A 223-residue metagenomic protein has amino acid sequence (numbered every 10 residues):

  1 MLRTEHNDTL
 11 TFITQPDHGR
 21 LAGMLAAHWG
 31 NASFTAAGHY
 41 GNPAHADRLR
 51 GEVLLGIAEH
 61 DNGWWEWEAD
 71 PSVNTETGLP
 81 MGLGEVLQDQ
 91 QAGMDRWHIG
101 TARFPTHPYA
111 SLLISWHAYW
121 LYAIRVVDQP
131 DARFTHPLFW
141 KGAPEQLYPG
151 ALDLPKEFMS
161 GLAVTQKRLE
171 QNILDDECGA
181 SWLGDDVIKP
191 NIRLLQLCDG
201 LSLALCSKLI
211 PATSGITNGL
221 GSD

Functional and structural regions predicted by a protein language model:
M1-D223: Metal-dependent phosphohydrolase cores
